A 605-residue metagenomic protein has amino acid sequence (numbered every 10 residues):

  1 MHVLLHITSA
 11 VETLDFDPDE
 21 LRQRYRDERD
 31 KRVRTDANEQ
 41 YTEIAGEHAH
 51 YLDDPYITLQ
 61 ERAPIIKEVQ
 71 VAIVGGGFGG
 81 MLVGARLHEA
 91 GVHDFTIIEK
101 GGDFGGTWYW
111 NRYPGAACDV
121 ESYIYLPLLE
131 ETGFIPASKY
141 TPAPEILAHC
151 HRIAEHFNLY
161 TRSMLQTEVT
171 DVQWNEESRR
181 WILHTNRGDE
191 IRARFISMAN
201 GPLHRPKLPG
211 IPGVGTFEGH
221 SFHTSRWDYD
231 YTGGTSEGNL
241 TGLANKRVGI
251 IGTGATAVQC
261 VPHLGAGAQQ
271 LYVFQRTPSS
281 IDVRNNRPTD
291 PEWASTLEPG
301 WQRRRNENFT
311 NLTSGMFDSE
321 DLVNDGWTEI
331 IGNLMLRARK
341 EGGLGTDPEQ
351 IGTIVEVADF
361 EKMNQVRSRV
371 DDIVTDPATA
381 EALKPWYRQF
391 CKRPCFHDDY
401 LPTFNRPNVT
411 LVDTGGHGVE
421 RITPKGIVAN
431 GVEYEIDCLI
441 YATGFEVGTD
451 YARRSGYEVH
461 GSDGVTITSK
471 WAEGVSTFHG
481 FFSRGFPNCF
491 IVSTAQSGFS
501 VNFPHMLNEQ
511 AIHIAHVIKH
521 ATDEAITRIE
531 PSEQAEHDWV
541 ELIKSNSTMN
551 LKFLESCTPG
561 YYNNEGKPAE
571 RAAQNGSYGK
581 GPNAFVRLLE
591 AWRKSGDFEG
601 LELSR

Functional and structural regions predicted by a protein language model:
H2-V71, G76, H88-G215, G219-S221 (+4 more regions): N-terminal FAD-binding dinucleotide-binding subdomain shared by FAD-dependent oxidases/monooxygenases
G80-M81, A257: N-terminal Rossmann-fold NAD(P) dinucleotide-binding loop
L82-V83, E145: Low-complexity, intrinsically disordered short segments enriched for Gly/Pro and polybasic residues
V83-G84, C260-V261: Short helix immediately C-terminal to the catalytic nucleophile in hydrolase catalytic domains
L87, H263-L264: Aromatic pocket-lining residues of Rossmann-like dinucleotide-binding sites
W227: Active-site loop/oxyanion-hole signature of alpha/beta-hydrolase fold enzymes
G233-S236: Membrane-interface transmembrane helices that cradle and orient dolichyl/undecaprenyl
